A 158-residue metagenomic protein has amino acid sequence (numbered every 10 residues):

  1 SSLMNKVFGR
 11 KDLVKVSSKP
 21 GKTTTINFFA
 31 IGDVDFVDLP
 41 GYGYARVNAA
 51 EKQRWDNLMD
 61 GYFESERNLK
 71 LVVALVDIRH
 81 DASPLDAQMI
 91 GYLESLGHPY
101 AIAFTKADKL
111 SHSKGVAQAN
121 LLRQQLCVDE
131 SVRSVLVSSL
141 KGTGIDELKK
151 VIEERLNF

Functional and structural regions predicted by a protein language model:
S1-R46, A50, N157-F158: Conserved G1/Walker A P-loop phosphate-binding module
P20-T23, F28-A30, F63-L69, Y92-L96 (+1 more regions): Conserved catalytic network of the ASCE P-loop NTPase/AAA+ motor domain
K22, V34, G41-Y44, R79-D81 (+2 more regions): Conserved nucleotide-binding/hydrolysis micro-motifs of P-loop NTPases
Y44-A50, D81-A87, S111-V116: Conserved ATPase-coupling elements of RecA-like P-loop NTPase cores
E51-R79, G91-A103: Inter-motif core of Ras-like GTPase G domains
K52-D56, S83, G142-I145: Amphipathic alpha-helical transducer elements in NTP-driven molecular machines
K109-F158: Canonical P-loop GTPase G-domain recognition
